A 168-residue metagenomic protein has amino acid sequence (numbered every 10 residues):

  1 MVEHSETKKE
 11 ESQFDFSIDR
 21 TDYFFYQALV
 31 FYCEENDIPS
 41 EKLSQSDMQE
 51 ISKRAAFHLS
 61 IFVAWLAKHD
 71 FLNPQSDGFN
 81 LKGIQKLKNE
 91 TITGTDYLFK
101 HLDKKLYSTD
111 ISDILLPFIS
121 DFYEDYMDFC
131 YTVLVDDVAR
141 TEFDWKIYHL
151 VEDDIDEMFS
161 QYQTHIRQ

Functional and structural regions predicted by a protein language model:
V2-G94: N-terminal low-complexity, intrinsically disordered segments
V2-K8, Q27, N36-E50, D113-V133 (+3 more regions): Long, low-complexity intrinsically disordered regions enriched in Ser/Thr, Asp/Glu, Pro/Gly
F62, H69, N73, K105 (+3 more regions): Short secondary-structure junctions and interdomain/linker hinges
K86-D154: Amphipathic protein-protein interaction modules
E152, D156-F159, Q163: Residue-level detector of alpha-helical secondary structure
